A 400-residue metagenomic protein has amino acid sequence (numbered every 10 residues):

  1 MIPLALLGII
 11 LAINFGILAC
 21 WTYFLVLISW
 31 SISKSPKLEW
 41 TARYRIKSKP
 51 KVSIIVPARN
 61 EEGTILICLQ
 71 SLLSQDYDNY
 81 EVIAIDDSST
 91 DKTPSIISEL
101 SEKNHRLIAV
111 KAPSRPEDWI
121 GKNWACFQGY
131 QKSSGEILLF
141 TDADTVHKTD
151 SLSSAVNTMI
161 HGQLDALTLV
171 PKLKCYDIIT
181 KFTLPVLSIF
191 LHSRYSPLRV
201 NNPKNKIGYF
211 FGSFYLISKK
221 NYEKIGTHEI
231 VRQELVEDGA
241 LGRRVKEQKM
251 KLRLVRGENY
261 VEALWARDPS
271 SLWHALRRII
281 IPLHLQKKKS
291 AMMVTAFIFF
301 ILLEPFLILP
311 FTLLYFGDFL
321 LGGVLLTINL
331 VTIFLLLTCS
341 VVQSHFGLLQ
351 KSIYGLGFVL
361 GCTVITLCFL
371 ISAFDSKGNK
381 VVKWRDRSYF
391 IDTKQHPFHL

Functional and structural regions predicted by a protein language model:
M1-I46, P185, P197, I365: N-terminal membrane-anchoring/stem segments of glycan-assembly enzymes
C20-Y23, I28, I108-Q131, T158-K224 (+4 more regions): Long helical/loop segments within the catalytic core of UDP-sugar-dependent glycosyltransferases, especially the large
V26-Y80, S89-T90, P94-S95, E99-L100 (+2 more regions): N-terminal signal-anchor transmembrane helix
N79-S88, V110-A112: Short beta-strand/loop segment that forms part of the nucleotide-sugar
K92, T141-T158: Acidic donor-binding/catalytic loop of UDP-sugar-dependent glycosyltransferases, especially processive GT2
K132-I137: Short acidic donor-binding loop at the edge of a beta-strand
M159-G162, A166-S193, K220-E223, H228-A291 (+2 more regions): Catalytic donor/gating beta->alpha subdomain of glycosyltransferases that bind UDP-sugars
M293-N379: Membrane-embedded multi-pass helical conduit in multi-pass membrane proteins, especially envelope-biosynthetic
